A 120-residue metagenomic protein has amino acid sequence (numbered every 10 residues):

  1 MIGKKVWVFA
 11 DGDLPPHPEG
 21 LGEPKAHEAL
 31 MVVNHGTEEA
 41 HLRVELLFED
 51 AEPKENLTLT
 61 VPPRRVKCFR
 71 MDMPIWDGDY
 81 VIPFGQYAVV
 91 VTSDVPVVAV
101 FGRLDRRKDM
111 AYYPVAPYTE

Functional and structural regions predicted by a protein language model:
M1-E120: Gly/Pro-rich, tryptophan- and cysteine-flecked surface segments typical of secreted/extracellular proteins
